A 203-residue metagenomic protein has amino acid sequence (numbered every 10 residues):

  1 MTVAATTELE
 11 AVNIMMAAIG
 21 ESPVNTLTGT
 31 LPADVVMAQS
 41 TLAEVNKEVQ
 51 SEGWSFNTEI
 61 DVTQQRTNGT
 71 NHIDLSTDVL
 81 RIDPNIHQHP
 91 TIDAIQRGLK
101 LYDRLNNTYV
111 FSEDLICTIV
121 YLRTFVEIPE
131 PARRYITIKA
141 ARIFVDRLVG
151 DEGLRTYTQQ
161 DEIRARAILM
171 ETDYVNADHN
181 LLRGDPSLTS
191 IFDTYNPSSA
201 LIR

Functional and structural regions predicted by a protein language model:
M1-S40, Y195-R203: Short, extreme N-terminal leader segments that mark the start of a protein/domain
T2-T6, A11, Q96-R203: Internal mixed-charge
A17, S22, E52-W54, T58 (+1 more regions): Flexible, active-site-adjacent loop/turn segments at secondary-structure boundaries
L27, N57, E152-G153: Short linear functional motifs in flexible/disordered or boundary regions
L27-G29, H89-I92, E113: N-terminal start-of-chain detector that recognizes signal peptides and the immediate post-cleavage beginning
V35-N107, P131-L148, Y157, R166-L169: Divalent metal-cofactor coordination and adjacent catalytic microenvironments
